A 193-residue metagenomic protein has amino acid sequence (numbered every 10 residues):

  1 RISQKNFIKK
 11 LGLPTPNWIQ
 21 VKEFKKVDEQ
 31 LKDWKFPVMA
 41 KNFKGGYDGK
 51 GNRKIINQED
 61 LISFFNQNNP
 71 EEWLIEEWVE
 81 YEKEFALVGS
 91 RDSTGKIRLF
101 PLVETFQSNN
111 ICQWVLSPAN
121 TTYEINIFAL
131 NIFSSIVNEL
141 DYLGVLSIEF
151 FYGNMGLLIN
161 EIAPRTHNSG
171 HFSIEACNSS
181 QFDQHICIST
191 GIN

Functional and structural regions predicted by a protein language model:
R1-W34, G45-G46: Conserved N-proximal alpha/beta basic substrate-recognition cap immediately N-terminal to, or forming the N-lobe
F7-L13, K41-G49, Q107-P118: Acidic/polar active-site rim loop that often engages polyanionic ligands
N17, P37-A40, E71-E76, L146-S147 (+1 more regions): A short linear hydrophobic-aromatic micro-motif
W34-K35, G153-L158: A short, glycine/Asx- and small/polar-enriched loop/turn that sits immediately N-terminal to a beta-strand
I55-I148, Y152-N154: Internal nucleotide-binding/catalytic subdomain
I127-I148, P164-N193: Active-site "cap" helix and flanking loop/linker of ATP-utilizing ligase/carboxylase catalytic domains
G156-T166: A short beta-strand motif that forms the metal-chelation/ATP-contact edge of phosphoryl-transfer active sites
